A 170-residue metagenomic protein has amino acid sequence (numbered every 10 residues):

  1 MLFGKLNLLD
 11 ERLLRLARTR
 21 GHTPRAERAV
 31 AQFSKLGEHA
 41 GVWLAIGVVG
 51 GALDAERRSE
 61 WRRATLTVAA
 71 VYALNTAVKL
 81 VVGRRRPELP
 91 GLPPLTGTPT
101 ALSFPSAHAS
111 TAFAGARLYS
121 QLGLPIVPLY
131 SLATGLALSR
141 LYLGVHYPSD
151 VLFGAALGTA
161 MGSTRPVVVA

Functional and structural regions predicted by a protein language model:
M1-G41, N75-A101: N-terminal transmembrane-helix/juxtamembrane module of multi-pass inner/ER membrane proteins
R25-A26, E56-E60, E88-L89, G123-V127 (+1 more regions): Membrane-helix interface segments
A40, L44, A64, V68-Y72 (+2 more regions): Alpha-helical transmembrane spans of integral membrane proteins, capturing the lipid-embedded, hydrophobic core of TM
V49-A73: Interfacial segments of alpha-helical transmembrane regions
G50, N75-G83, S120, R165-A170: Membrane-water interface at transmembrane helix exits
V71-N75, K79, L136, M161-G162: Alpha-helical transmembrane segments of multipass membrane proteins
G91-A170: Membrane-embedded catalytic cores of phosphoryl/pyrophosphoryl-handling enzymes
